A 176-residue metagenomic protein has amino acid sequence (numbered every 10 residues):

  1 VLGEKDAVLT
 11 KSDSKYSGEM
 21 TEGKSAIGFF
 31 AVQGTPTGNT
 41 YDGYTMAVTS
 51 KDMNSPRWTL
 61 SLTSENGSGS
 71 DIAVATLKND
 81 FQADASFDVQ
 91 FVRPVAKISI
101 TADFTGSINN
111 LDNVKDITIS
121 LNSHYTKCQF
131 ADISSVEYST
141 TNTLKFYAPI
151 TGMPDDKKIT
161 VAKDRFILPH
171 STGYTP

Functional and structural regions predicted by a protein language model:
V1, S107-Y138: Short, ordered, surface-exposed loop/turn motifs in non-cytosolic proteins
V1-L111, K145-F146, I150-G152, T160-L168 (+1 more regions): Short, low-hydrophobicity acidic/polar segments
A7-L9, A131-E137, I159: Assembly/interface hotspot detector across virion components, adhesins/toxins, and nucleic-acid enzymes
P176: Short, structured surface segments that line ligand/substrate-binding pockets
